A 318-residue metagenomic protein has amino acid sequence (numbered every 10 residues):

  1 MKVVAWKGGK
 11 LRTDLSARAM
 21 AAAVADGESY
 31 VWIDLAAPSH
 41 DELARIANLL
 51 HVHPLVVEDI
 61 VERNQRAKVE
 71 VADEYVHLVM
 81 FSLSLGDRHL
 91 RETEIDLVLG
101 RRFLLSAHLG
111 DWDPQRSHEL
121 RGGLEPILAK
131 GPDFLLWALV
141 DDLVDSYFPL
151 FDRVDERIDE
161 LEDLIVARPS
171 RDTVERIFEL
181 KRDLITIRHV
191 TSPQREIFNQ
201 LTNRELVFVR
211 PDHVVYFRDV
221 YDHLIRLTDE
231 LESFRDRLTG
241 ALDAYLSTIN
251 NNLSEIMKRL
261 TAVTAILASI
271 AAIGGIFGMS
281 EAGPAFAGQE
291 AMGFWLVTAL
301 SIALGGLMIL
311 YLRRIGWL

Functional and structural regions predicted by a protein language model:
M1-D219, H223-S233, F286-G288, W317-L318: Peripheral, non-transmembrane regulatory/ligand-interaction domains of membrane transport proteins
D222-L318: Hydrophobic alpha-helical transmembrane segments and their immediately adjacent juxtamembrane loops
